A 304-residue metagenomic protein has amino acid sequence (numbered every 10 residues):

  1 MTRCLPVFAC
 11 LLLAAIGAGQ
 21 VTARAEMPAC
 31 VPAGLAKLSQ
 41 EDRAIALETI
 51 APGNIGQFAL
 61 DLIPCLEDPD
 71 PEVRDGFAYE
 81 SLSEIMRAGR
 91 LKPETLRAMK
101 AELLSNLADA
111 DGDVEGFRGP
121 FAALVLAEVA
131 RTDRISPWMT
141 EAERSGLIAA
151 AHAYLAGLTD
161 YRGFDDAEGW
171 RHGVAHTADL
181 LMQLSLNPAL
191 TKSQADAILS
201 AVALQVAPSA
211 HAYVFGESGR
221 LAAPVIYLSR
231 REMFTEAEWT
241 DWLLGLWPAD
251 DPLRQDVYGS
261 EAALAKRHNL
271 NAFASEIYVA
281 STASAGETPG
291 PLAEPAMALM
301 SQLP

Functional and structural regions predicted by a protein language model:
P28-R43, E72-S83, A123-R131, A178-L181: HEAT-repeat alpha-solenoid elements in large eukaryotic scaffold proteins
L60-P71, A101-G112, A149-D166, S200-A207 (+2 more regions): HEAT/HEAT-like alpha-solenoid repeats
R74-D75, E115, G119, W170 (+3 more regions): Residue-level detector of extended alpha-helical repeat arrays and alpha-solenoid scaffolds
S81-L82, L126-V129, V174, L181 (+3 more regions): Hydrophobic core/packing positions within alpha-helical solenoid repeats
L82-R162: Extended ligand-binding groove/face enriched in aromatic
E84-A88, V129-D133, L184-P188, Y227-E232 (+1 more regions): Residue-level signature of the C-terminal ends
L91-L96, I135-I148, D165, N187-A195 (+2 more regions): HEAT/armadillo-like alpha-solenoid scaffolds in large eukaryotic assembly and transport factors
L246-P304: A cross-kingdom marker for long, charged
